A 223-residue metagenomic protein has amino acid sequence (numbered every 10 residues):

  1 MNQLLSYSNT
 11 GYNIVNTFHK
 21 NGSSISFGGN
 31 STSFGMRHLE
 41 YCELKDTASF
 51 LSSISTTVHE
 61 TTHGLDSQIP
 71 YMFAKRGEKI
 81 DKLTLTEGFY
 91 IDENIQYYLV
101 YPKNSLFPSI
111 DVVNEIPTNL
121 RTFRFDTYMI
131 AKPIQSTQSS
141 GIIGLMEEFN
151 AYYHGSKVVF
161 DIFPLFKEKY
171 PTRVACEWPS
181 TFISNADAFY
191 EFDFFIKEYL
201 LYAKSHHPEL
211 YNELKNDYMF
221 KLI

Functional and structural regions predicted by a protein language model:
M1-S33, T47: Non-catalytic accessory regions used for complex assembly or targeting
Q3, I14-T17, E115, F195-E198 (+1 more regions): Charge-rich, solvent-exposed alpha-helical interaction surfaces
Y12-T17, Q68, F73, L165-Y170: Surface-exposed patches in mature extracellular/periplasmic domains of secreted proteins
T32-G35, L39-Y41, M72-G77: Catalytic domains of carbohydrate-active enzymes that cleave complex glycans
L39-T57, S139: Short pre-active-site segment immediately N-terminal to the catalytic Zn-binding motif
I54-Y71: Active-site recognition of the HExxH zinc-binding catalytic motif
Q68-N119, F125: Post-HEXXH active-site segment of zinc metalloproteases
R124-N150, G155-I223: Long, well-structured alpha-helical subdomains associated with metal-dependent extracellular/ecto-lumenal hydrolases
